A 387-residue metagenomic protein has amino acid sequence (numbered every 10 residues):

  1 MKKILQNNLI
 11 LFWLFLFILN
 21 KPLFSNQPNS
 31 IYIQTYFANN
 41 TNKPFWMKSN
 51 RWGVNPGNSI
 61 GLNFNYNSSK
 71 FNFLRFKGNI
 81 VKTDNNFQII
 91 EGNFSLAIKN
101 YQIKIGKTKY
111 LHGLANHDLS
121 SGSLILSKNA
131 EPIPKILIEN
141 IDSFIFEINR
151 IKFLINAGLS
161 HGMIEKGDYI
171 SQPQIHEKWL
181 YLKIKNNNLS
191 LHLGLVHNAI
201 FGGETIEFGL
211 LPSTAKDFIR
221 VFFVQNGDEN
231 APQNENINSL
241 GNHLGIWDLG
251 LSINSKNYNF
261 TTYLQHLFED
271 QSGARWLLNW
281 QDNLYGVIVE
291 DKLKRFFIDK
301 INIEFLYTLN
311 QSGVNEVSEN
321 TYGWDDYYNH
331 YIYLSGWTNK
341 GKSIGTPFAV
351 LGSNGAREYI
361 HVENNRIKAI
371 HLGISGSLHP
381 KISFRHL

Functional and structural regions predicted by a protein language model:
F24-I60, Y66-G78, I155-H161: Transmembrane beta-strand segments of Gram-negative outer membrane beta-barrel proteins
F24-P28, Y66-R75, A97-N100, S143-I155 (+4 more regions): Short loop/turn motifs that connect adjacent beta-strands in outer-membrane beta-barrel proteins
N29-N39, F76-K82, L96, I103-K109 (+5 more regions): Transmembrane beta-barrel strands of outer-membrane/channel proteins
M47-N50, K77-V81, S121-L126, I164-Y169 (+3 more regions): Extracellular loop and loop/strand-boundary signature of outer-membrane beta-barrel proteins
W52-I60, N85-I90, A130-E139, Q172-K178 (+5 more regions): Residues that define the transmembrane beta-barrel architecture of outer-membrane proteins
I60-S68, G92-I98, I105, I136-D142 (+5 more regions): Residues on the lipid-exposed face of transmembrane beta-strands in outer-membrane beta-barrel proteins
L111-F208: Internal, well-ordered domain-core segments that constitute the primary functional module of diverse proteins
E235-L387: Outer-membrane beta-barrel pore domains
